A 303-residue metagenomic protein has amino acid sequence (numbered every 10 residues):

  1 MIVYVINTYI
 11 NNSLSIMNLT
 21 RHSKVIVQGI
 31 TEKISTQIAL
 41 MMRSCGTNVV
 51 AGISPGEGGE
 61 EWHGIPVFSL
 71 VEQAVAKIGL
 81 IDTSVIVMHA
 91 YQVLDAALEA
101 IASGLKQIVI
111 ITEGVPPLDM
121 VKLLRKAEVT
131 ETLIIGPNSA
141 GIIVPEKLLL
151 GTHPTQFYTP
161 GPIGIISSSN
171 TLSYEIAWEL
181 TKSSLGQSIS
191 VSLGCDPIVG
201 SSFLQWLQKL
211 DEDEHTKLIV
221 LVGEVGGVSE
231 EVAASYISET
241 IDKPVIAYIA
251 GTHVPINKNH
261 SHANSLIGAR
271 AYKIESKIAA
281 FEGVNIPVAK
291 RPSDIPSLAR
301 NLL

Functional and structural regions predicted by a protein language model:
V3-V5: Acidic, Ala/Val/Gly-enriched low-complexity intrinsically disordered segments
Y9-L303: Catalytic-core regions of core metabolic enzymes, especially those transforming organic acids/acyl-group intermediates
